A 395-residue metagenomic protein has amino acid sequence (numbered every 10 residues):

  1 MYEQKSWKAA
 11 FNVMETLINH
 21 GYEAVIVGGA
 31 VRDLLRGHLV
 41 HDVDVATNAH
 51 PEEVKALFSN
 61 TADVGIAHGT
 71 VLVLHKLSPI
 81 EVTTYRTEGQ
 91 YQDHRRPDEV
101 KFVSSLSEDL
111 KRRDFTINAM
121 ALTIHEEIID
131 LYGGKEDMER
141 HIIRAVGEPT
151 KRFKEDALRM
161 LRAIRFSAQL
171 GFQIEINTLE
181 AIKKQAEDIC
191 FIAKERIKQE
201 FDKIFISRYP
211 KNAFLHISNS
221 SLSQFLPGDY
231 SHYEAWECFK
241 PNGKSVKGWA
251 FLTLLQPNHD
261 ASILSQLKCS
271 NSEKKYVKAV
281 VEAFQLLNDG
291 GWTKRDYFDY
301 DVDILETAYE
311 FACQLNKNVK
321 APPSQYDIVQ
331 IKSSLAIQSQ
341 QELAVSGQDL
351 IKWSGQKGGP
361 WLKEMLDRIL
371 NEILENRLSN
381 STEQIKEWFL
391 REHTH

Functional and structural regions predicted by a protein language model:
M1-H395: Catalytic cores of the polymerase beta-like nucleotidyltransferase superfamily and closely associated nucleotide
